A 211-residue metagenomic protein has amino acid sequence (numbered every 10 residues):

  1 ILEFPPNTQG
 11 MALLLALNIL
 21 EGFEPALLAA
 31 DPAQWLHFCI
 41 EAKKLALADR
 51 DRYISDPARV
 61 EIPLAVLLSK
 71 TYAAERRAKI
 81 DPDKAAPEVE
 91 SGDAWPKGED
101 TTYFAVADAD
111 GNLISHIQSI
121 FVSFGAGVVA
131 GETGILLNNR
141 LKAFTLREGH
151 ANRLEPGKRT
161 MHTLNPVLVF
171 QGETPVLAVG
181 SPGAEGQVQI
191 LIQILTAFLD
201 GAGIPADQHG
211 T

Functional and structural regions predicted by a protein language model:
L2-G10, T101-A105, I117-V129, S181-V188: Glycine-rich phosphate/pyrophosphate-binding beta-alpha loops
P5-N7, D93-K97, E155-M161: Short Gly/Pro-enriched turn/cap motifs at secondary-structure boundaries
Q9-L13, I19, W35, C39-A42 (+3 more regions): Stable alpha-helical elements in mature extracytoplasmic
N18-E21, S181-G203: Alpha-helical support elements that line or immediately flank enzyme active sites and cofactor-binding pockets
G22-I120, E132-T133, R140: Internal maturation/activation junctions in enzymes
L68, A78-D81, F198-T211: Compact, glycine/acidic-enriched structural inserts
N112-L177, D200-P205: Active-site rim segments in enzyme catalytic domains, especially the processed small/beta chain of N-terminal
